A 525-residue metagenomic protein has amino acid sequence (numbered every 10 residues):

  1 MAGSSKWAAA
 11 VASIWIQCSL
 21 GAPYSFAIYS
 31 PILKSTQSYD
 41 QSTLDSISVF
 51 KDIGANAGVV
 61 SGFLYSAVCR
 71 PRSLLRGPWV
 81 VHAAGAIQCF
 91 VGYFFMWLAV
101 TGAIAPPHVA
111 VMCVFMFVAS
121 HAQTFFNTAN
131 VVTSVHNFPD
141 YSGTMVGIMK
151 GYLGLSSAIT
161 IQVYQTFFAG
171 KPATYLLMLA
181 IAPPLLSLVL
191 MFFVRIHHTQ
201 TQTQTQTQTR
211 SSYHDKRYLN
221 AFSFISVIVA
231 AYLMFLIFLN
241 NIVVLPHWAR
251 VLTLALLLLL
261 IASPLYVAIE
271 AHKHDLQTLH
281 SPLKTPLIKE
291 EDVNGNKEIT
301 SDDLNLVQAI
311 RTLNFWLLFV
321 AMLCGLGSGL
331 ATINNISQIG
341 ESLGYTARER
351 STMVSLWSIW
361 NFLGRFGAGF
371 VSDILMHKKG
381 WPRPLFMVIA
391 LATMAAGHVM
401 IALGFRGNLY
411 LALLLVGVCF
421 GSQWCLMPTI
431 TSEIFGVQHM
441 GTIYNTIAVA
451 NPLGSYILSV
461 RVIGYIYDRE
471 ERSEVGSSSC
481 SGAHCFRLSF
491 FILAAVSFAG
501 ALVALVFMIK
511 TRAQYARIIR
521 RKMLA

Functional and structural regions predicted by a protein language model:
A22-L33, M145, V229-L245, I299-S301 (+4 more regions): Extracytoplasmic gate region of multi-pass secondary transporters
F26-Y29, L33, M116, H121-I148 (+5 more regions): Intracellular juxtamembrane helix-capping segments at the cytosolic ends of symmetry-related transmembrane helices
S46-P71, I87-L98, A158, Q162 (+2 more regions): Central cavity-lining transmembrane alpha-helices of secondary-active solute carriers, predominantly the Major
S73-M96, G367, P382-V399: Structural signature of the two symmetry-related core transmembrane helices
A86-A105, M191, L233, I237 (+1 more regions): C-terminal ends and interior cores of transmembrane alpha-helices in multi-pass membrane transporters/permeases
G92, G102-F126, L323, N408-S422: Hydrophobic core of transmembrane alpha-helices in multi-pass small-molecule transporters, especially MFS/SLC-type
Y175-F192, N220-V229, A249-Y266, H484-F507: Symmetry-related core transmembrane helices of the 12-TM Major Facilitator Superfamily/SLC fold
V194-L317, Q514-A525: Long, low-complexity inter-transmembrane loops of multi-pass membrane transporters
